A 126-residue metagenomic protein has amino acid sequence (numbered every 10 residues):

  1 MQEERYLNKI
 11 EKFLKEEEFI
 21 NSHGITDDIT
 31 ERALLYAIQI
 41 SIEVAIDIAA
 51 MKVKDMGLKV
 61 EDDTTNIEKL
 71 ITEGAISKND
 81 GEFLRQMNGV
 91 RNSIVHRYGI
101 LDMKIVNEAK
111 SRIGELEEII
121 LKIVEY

Functional and structural regions predicted by a protein language model:
M1-Y126: Solvent-exposed interaction patches of small proteins and small membrane subunits
